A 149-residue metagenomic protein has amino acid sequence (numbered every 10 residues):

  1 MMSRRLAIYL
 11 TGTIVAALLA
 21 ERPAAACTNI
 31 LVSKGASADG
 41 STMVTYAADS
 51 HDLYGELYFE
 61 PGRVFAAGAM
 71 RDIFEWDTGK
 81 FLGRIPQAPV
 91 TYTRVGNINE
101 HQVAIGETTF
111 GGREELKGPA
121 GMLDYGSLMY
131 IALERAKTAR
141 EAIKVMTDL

Functional and structural regions predicted by a protein language model:
M1-R5: N-terminal secretory signal peptides that target proteins for export/translocation
A7-A20: Bacterial N-terminal signal peptides
V15-A17, W76-T78, T138: N-terminal start-of-chain detector that recognizes signal peptides and the immediate post-cleavage beginning
A17, E114-P119, A132-L133: Short N-terminal micro-motifs specific to bacterial/archaeal maturation and metal-cluster initiation sites
A20-A26: Sec/Tat signal peptide C-region and signal peptidase I cleavage site
C27-Y125, V145-L149: A contiguous strand-loop segment
G126-L149: A conserved hydrophobic secondary-structure block that centers on an alpha-helix together with its immediately flanking
